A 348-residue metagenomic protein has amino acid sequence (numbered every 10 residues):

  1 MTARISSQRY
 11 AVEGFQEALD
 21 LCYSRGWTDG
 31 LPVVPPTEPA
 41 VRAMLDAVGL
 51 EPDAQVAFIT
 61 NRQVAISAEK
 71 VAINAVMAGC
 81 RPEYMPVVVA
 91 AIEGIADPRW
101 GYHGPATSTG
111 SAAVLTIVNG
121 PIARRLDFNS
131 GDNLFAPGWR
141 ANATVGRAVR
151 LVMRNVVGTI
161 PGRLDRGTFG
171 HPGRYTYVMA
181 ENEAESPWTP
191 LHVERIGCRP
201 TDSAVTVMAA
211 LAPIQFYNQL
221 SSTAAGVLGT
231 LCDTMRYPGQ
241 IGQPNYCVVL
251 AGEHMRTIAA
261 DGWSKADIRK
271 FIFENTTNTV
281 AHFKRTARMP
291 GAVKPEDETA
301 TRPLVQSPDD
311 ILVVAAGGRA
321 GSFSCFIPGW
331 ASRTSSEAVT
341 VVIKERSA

Functional and structural regions predicted by a protein language model:
M1-A348: Non-transmembrane, aqueous-exposed alpha-helical and coiled segments at domain scale
